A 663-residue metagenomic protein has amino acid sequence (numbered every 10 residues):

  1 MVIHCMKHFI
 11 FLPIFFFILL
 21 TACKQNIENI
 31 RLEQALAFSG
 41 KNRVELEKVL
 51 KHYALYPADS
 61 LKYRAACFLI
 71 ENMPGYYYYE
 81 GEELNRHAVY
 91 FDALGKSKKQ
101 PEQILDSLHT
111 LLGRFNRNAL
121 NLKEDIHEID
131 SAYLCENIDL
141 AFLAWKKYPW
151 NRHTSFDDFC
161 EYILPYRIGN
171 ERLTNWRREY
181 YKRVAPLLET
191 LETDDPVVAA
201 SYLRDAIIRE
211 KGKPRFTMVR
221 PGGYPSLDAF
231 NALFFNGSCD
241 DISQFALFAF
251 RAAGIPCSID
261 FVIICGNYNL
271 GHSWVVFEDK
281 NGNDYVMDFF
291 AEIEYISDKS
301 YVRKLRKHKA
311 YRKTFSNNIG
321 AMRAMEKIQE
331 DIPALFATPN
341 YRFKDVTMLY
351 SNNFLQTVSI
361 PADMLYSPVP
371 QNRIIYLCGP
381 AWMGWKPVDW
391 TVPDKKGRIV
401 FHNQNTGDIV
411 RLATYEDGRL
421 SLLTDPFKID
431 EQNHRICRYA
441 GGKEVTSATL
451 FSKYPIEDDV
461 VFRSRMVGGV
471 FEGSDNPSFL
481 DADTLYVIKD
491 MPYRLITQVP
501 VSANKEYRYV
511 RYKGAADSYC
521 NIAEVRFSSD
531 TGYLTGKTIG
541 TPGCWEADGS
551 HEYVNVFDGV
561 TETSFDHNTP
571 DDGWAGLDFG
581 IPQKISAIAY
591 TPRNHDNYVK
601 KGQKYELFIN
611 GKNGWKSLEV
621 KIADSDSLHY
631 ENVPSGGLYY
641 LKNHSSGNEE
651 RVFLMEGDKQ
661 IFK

Functional and structural regions predicted by a protein language model:
T21-A22: C-terminal motif of bacterial Sec signal peptides marking the signal peptidase cleavage site
R31-G40, A54-Y56, P186-A206, K211 (+2 more regions): Hydrophobic/aromatic-rich core segments of domains that either
E47-K48, A58-F234, L270: Secondary-structure boundary elements
A337-N353, D425-S452, K659-K663: Extracellular beta-sheet/turn segments enriched in Thr/Pro/Gly and aliphatic residues
Q356-S367, S452: A short, amphipathic beta-strand motif
Y366-G384, S464-E472, N476-F479, I522 (+1 more regions): Short, ordered, surface-exposed loop/turn motifs in non-cytosolic proteins
K396-R419, N504, N632-G636: Short Pro-Gly-centered beta-turn/loop motif in secreted/extracellular proteins
G442-E506, D517-A587, T591-K600, G647-K663: Disordered, acidic Ser/Thr/Pro-rich linker "stalks" and the adjacent N-terminal cap of the next globular domain
